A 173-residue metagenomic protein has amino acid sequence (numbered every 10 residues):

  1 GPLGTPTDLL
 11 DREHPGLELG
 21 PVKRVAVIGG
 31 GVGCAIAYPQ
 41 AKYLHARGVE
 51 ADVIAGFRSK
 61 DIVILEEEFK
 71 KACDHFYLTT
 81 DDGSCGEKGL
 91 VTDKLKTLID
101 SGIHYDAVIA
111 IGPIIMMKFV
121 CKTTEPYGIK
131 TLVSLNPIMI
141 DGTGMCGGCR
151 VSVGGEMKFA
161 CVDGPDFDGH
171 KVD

Functional and structural regions predicted by a protein language model:
G1-L135: FNR/FR-type flavoprotein reductase catalytic core
C34-I36, I114-I115, N136-D166: Local cysteine-cluster metal-coordination motifs and their immediate loop/turn environment, predominantly Fe-S cluster
D168-D173: A charged, well-structured terminal subsegment
